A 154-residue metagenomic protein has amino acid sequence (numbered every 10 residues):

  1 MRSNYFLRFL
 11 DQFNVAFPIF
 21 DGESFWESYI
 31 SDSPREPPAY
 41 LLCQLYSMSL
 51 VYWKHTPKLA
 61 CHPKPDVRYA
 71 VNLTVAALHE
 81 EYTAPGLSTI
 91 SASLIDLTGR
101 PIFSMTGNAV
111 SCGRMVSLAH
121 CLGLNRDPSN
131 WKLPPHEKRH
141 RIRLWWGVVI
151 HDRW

Functional and structural regions predicted by a protein language model:
S3-W154: Acidic, Ser/Thr-rich, low-complexity intrinsically disordered regions in fungal proteins
